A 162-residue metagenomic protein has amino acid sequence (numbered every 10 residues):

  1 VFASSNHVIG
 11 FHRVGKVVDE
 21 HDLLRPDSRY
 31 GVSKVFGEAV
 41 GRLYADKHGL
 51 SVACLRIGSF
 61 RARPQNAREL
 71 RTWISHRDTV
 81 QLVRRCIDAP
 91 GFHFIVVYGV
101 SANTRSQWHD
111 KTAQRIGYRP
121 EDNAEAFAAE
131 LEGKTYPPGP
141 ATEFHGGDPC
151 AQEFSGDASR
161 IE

Functional and structural regions predicted by a protein language model:
V1-R25: Conserved Rossmann-fold NAD(P)-dependent oxidoreductase catalytic core, especially the SDR/UDP-sugar
V1-S4, D27, R56-G58, V100: Active-site beta-alpha turn of Rossmann-fold NAD(P)-dependent dehydrogenases/reductases
S5-V8, S59-A62, T104: Active-site proximal helix/loop that lines the substrate pocket of Rossmann-like NAD(P)-dependent oxidoreductase domains
R29, S33-F36: Active-site helix of classical SDR
E38-R63: Conserved beta-loop-beta element that borders a ligand/cofactor-binding pocket
A53, A67-R85, I95: Substrate-positioning beta->alpha
I87-G91: Short, hydrophobic alpha-helical segments
V96, A102-R119, K134-I161: Conserved C-terminal active-site "lid" loop/helix of NAD(P)H-dependent oxidoreductases that clamps the redox cofactor
